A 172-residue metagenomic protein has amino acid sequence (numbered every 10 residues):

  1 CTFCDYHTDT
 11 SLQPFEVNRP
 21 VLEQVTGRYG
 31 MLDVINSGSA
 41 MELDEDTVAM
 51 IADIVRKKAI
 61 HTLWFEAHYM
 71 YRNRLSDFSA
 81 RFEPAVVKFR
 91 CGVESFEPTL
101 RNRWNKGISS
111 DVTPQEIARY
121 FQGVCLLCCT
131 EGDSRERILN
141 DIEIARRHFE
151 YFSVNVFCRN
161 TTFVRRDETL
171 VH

Functional and structural regions predicted by a protein language model:
C1-C4: Short cysteine clusters
Y6-P20, R28-E45, V55-N73, V86-D111 (+2 more regions): Core AdoMet radical
E16, E42, R165-H172: Long, ordered, amphipathic alpha-helical scaffolds
V17-Q24, D141-E143: A short, acidic, amphipathic alpha-helical segment used as a generic capping/interface helix at domain edges
L43-A52, R72-F82, R135-I138: Distinct, well-ordered alpha-helical segments
D44-D46, R101-N105, S134-E136, V164-D167: Short, solvent-exposed loop/turn segments at secondary-structure boundaries
V55-A59, A80-P84, A118-R119, R146-H148: Short, conserved loop/helix-junction motifs that constitute active-site signature segments in enzyme catalytic cores
S110-R165, H172: Conserved C-terminal portion of the radical SAM core fold that forms the substrate/S-adenosylmethionine-binding
